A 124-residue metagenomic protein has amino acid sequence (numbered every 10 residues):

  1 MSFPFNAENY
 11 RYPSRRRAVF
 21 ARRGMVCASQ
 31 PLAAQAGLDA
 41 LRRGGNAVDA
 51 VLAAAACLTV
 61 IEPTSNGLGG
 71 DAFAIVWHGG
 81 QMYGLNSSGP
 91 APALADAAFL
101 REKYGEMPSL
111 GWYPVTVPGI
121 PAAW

Functional and structural regions predicted by a protein language model:
M1-Q35, D39, A47-A123: Noncatalytic scaffold domains of N-terminal-nucleophile
